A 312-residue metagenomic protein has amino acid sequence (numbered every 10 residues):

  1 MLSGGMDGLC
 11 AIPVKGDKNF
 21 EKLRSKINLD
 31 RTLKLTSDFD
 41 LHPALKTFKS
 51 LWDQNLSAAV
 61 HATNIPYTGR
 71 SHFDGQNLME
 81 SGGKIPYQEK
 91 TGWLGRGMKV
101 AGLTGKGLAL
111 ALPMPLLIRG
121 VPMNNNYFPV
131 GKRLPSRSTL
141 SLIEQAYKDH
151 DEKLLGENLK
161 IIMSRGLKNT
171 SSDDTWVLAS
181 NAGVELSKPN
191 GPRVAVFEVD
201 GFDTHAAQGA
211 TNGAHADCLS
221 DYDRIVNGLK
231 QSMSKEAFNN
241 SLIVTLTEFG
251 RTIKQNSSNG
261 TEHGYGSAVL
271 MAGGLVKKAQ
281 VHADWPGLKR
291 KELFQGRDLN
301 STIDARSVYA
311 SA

Functional and structural regions predicted by a protein language model:
M1, G8-A11, A58-H61, K106-L110 (+3 more regions): Structural recognition of the beta-strand scaffold that forms the well-ordered cores of secreted hydrolase catalytic
M1-P43, T47, W52-Q54: Intrinsic-disorder/low-complexity recognition with aromatic hotspots
S3-D7, N64-T68, P113-L117, G201-T204 (+2 more regions): Solvent-exposed loop/turn segments at secondary-structure junctions within structured extracellular/periplasmic domains
G8-V14, R70-S71, R119-P122, A207-A210 (+2 more regions): Short, solvent-exposed loop/turn and secondary-structure capping segments
E21-L35, F73-L78, M163-G166, F202-A207: Acidic/histidine-rich, surface-exposed loop or edge segments in extracytoplasmic proteins
T36-S141: Extracytoplasmic mature domains of secreted/periplasmic and thylakoid-lumen proteins
R137-M233: Anion-binding catalytic surfaces of enzymes that hydrolyze or transfer phosphate/sulfate esters
A210-T302, R306-S311: Extended C-terminal subregions enriched in glycine
